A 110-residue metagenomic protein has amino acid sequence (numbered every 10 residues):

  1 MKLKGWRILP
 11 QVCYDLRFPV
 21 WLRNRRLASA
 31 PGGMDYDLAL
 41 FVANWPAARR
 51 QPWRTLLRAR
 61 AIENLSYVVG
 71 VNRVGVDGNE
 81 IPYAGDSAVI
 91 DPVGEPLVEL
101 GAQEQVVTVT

Functional and structural regions predicted by a protein language model:
M1-L9, M34, L38: Beta-strand-turn-beta hairpins that frame and shape the catalytic cleft of phosphate-ester-processing enzymes
K2, T108-T110: Short, well-ordered beta-strand micro-motif
L16-V107: CN hydrolase (nitrilase-like) catalytic-core segments centered on the catalytic cysteine and neighboring Lys/Glu
